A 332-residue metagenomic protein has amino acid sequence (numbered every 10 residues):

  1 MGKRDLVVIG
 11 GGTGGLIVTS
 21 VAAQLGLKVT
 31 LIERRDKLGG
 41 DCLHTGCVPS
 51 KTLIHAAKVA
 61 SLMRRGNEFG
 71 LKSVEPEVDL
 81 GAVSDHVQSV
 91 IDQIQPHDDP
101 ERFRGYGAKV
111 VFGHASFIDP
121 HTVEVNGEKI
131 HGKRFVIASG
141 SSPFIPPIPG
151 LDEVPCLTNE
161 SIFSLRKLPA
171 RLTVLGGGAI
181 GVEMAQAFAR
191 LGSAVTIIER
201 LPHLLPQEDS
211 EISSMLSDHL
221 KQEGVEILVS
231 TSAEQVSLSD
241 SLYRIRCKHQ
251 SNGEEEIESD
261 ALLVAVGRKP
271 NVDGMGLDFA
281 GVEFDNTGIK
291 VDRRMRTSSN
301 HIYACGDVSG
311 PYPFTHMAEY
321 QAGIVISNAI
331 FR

Functional and structural regions predicted by a protein language model:
M1-G12, L168-G178: Beta1/beta-strand and adjacent pyrophosphate-binding region of the FAD-binding site in flavoprotein oxidoreductases
G2-R4, V21-L27, E33-L168, L201-L205 (+5 more regions): Glycine-rich flavin
R4-L31, G181-A189: N-terminal Rossmann-like FAD-binding beta1-loop-alpha1 element of flavoenzymes
G10-G15, G127, G140, G176-G181 (+3 more regions): Conserved phosphate-binding and hydrolysis motifs of nucleotide-dependent enzymes
C47, S139-A194, I198, D278-S298: Glycine-rich dinucleotide-binding loop and its adjacent helix/turn
S73-V74, K109-F112, S116-E124, G192-R293: A Rossmann-like FAD-binding core segment of flavoenzymes
D152-L168, E256-F331: FAD-site-proximal beta/loop scaffold in flavoenzymes
